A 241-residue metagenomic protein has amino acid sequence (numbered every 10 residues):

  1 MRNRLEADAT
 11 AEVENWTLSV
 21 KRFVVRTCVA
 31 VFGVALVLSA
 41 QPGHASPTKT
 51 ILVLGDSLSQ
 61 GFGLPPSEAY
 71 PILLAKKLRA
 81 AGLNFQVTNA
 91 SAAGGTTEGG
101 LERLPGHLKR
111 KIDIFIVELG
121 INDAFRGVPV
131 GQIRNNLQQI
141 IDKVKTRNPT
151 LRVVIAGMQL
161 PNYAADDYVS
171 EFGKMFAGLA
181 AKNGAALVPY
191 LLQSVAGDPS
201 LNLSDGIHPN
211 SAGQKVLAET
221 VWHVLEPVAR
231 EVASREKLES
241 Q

Functional and structural regions predicted by a protein language model:
N3-A30: Bacterial N-terminal signal peptides that target proteins for export
L5, L18, L36-L38, L238: Leucine-biased recognition of intrinsically disordered, low-complexity hydrophobic segments
E6, S46, L83, L101-Q241: Alpha-helical cap/lid subdomain in secreted, periplasmic, or secretory-pathway luminal O-acyl-processing enzymes
T27-S39: Bacterial N-terminal signal peptides
H44-A93, L101-K111: Serine-esterase "nucleophile elbow" of acetyl-processing enzymes
L58-G61, P65, S91-G95, N122-A124 (+1 more regions): Short histidine/acidic/glycine/proline-rich micro-motifs that form metal- and phosphate-coordinating active-site loops
A69, T96, N210: Residue-level signal for threonine
